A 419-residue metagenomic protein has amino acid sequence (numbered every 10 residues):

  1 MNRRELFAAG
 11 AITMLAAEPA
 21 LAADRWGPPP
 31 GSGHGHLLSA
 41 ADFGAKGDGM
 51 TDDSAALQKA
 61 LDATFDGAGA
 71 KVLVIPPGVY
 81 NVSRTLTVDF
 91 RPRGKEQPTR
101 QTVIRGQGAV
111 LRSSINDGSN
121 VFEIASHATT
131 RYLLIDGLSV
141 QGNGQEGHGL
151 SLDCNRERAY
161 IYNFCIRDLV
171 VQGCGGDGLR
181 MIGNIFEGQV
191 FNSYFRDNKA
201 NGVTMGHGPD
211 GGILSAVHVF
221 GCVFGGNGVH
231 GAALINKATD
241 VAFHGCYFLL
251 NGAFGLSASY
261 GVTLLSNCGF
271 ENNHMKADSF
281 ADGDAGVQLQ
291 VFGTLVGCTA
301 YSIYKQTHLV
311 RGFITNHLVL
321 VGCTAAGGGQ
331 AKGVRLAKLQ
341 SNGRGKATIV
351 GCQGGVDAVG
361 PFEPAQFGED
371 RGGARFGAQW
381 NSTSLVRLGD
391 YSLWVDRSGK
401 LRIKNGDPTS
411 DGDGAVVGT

Functional and structural regions predicted by a protein language model:
M1-M14: N-terminal secretory signal peptides and thylakoid transit peptides that target proteins across membranes
D24, F224, F248, G327 (+5 more regions): Parallel beta-helix/beta-solenoid repeats that form elongated, surface-exposed shafts/blades used for receptor binding
A40-V74: Acidic Gly/Asp/Thr-rich repetitive segments characteristic of extracellular carbohydrate-active and adhesion proteins
D62-V103, Q107-G118, V140: N-terminal extracellular ligand-recognition/capping segment immediately after the signal peptide
G69, R84-T85, S113-S119, N143-L150 (+8 more regions): Short glycine/acidic-rich loop motifs that flank beta-strands on beta-rich extracellular proteins
P76, D89, R105-Q107, D136 (+22 more regions): Feature marks extracellular polysaccharide-active and adherence modules
T99, G106, T130, I135 (+19 more regions): Parallel beta-helix/beta-solenoid
V103-V110, F122-C174: Parallel beta-helix/beta-solenoid
